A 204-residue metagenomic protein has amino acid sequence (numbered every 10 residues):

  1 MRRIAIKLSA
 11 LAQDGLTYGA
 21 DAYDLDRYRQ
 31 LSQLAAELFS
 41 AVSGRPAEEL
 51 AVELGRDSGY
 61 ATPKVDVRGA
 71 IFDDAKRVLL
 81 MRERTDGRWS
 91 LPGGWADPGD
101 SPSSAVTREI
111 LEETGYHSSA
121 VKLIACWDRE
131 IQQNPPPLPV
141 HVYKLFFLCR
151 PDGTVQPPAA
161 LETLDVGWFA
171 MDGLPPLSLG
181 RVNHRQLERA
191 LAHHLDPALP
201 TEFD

Functional and structural regions predicted by a protein language model:
M1-Q30, L34, R88, Q156 (+1 more regions): Nudix hydrolase/Nudix homology domain
Y23-L25, R29-R68: Acidic, metal-coordinating catalytic segment for phosphate/diphosphate chemistry, firing primarily on the Nudix
R45-E49, D100, D196-P197: Juxtamembrane/interface motifs at transmembrane-helix termini
A51-S90, S118, K122: N-terminal strand-loop-strand
A96-A120, W127-Q186, F203: Unchanged
